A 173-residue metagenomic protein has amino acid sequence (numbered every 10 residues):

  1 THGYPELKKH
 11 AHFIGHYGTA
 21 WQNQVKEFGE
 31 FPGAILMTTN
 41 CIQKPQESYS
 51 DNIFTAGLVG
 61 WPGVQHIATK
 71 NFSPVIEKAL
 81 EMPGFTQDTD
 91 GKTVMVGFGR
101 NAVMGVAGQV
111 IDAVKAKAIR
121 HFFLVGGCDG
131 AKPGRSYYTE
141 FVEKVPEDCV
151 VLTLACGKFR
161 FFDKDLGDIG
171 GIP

Functional and structural regions predicted by a protein language model:
T1-P173: Metallocofactor- and cofactor-centric catalytic cores in central/energy metabolism, strongly enriched
